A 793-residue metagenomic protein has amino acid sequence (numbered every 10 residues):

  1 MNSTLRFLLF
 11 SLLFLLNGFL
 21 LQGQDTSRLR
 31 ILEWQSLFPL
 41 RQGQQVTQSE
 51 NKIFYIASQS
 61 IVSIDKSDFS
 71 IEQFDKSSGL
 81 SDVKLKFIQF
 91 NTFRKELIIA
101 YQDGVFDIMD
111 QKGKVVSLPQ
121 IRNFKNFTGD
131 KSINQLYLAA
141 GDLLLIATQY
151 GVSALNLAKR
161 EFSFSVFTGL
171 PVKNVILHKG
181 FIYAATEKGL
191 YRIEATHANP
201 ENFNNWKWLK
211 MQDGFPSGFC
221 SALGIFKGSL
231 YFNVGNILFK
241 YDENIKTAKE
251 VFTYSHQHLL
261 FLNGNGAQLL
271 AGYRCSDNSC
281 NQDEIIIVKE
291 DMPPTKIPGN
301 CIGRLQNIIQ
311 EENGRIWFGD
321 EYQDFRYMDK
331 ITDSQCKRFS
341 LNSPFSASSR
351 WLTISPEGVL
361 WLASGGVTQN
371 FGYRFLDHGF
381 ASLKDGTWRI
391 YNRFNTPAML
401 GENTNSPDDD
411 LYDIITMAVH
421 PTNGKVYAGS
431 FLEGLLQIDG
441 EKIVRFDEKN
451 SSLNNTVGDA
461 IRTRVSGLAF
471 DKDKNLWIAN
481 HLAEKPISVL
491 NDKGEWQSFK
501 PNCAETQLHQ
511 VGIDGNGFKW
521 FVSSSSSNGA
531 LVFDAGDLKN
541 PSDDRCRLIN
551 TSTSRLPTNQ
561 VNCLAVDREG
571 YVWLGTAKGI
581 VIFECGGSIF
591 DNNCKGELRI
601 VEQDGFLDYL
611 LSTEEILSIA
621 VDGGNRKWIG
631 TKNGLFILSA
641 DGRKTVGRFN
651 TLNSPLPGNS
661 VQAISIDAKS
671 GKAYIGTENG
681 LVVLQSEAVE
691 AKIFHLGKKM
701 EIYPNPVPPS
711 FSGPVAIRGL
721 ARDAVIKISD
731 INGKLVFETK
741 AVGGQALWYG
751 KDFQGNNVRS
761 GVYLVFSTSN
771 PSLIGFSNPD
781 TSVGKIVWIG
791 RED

Functional and structural regions predicted by a protein language model:
L5, S11, L21-M700, L735 (+1 more regions): Carboxylate-rich, polar loop motifs that coordinate divalent cations or form catalytic acidic clusters
F14, H695-K727, Q745-W748, L773-G775: Glycine-centered coil/turn sites that cap beta-strands in beta-rich domains
K76, A741-S777: Short, surface-exposed loop/turn motifs with a glycine/proline- and acidic-biased composition
D82, R722, R759-S760: Surface-exposed loops/turns
K188, D283, H378, A746 (+2 more regions): Extracytoplasmic/periplasmic beta-strand context in beta-sandwich domains, especially the cupredoxin/COX2 CuA-binding
V725-V736, Y763: Short, glycine-anchored, charge-dense loop/turn motifs used at functional sites
P779-D793: Short beta-strand elements
